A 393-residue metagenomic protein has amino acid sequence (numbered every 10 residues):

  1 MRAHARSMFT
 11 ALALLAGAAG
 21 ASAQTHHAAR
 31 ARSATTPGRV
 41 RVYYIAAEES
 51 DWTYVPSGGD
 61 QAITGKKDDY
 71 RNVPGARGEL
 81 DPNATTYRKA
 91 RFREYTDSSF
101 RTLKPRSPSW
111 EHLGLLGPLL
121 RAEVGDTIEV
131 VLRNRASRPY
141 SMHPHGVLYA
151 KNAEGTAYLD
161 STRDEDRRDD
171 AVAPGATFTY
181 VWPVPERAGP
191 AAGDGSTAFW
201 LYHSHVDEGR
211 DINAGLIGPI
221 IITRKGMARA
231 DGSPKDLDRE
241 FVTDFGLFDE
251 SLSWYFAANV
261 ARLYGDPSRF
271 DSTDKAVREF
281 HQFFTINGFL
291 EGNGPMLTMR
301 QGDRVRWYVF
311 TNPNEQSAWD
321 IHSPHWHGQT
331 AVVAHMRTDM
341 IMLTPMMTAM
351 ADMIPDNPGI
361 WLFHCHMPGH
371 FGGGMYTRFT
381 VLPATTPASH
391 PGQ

Functional and structural regions predicted by a protein language model:
M1-F9: Bacterial N-terminal signal peptides that target proteins for export
F9-A18: Bacterial N-terminal signal peptides
A21-D169, R262-V305, T377-P383, P387-G392: N-terminal, post-signal-peptide metal-ligating segments of extracellular/periplasmic oxidoreductases, dominated by
E123-G125, A173-T177, D238, R300-R304 (+1 more regions): Solvent-exposed, conformationally flexible loop/turn segments
V131-H143, V147-K151, L159-R229, I341-Q393: Extracellular/periplasmic metallocenter environments
S233-S268: Compositionally biased low-complexity segments at domain edges in trafficked proteins and select soluble regulators
T298-W319: Long, repeat-rich segments with strong aromatic
A318-I341: Intrinsic, low-complexity N-terminal interaction/targeting segments
